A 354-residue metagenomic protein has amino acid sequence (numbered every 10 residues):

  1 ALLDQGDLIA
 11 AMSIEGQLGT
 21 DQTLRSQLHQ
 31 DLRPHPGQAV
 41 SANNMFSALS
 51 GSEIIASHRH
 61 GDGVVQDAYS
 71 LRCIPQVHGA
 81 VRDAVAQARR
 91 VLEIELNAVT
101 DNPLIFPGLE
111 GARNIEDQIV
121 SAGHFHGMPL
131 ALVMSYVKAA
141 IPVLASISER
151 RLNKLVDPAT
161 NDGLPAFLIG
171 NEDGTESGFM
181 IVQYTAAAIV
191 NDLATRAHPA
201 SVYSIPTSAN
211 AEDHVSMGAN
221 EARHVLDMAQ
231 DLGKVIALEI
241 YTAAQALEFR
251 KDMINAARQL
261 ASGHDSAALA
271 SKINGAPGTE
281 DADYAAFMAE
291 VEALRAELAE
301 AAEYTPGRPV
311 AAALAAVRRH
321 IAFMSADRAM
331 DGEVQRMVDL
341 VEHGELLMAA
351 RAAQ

Functional and structural regions predicted by a protein language model:
A1-Q354: C-terminal auxiliary extensions adjacent to catalytic cores
